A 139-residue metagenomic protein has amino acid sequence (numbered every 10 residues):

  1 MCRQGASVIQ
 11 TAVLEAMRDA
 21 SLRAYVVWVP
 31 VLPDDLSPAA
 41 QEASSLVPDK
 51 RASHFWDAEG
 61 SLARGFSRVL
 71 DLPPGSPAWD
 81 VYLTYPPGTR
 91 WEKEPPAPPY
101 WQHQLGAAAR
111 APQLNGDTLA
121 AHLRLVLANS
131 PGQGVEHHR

Functional and structural regions predicted by a protein language model:
M1-A6, L36-P38, F66-S67, E94-A97: Short, solvent-exposed loop/turn and secondary-structure capping segments
R3-S45: Structural microenvironment flanking redox-active thiols in thiol-disulfide oxidoreductases
G5, I9, A39, A43 (+3 more regions): Stable alpha-helical elements in mature extracytoplasmic
L14-R18, A52, G60, S67-R68 (+2 more regions): Sec-exported extracytoplasmic/periplasmic mature domains
R18-A24, P48-S53, A78-D80: Loop/turn elements at helix/coil->beta-strand transitions in domains of secreted/extracellular proteins
V29-D34, A58-A63, T89-W91: Solvent-exposed loop/turn segments at secondary-structure junctions within structured extracellular/periplasmic domains
S44-S76: Short, internal strand/loop/helix patches that form the active-site neighborhood or redox-interaction surface
P77-R139: Thiol-/selenol-based redox modules, centered on thioredoxin-like and closely related oxidoreductase domains
